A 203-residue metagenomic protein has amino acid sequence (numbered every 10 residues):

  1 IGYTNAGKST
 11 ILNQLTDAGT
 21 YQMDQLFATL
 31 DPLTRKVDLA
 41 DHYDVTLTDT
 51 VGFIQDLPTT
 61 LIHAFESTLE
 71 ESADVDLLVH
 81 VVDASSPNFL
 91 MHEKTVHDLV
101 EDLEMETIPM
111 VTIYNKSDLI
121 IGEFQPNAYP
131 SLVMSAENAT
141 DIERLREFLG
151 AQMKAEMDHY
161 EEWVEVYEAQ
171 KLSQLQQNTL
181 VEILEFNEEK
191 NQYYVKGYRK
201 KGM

Functional and structural regions predicted by a protein language model:
I1-I62, E66-A73: Conserved G1/Walker A P-loop phosphate-binding module
L47, V81, I113: Generic enzyme active-site microenvironment
V51-I54, A84-N88, K116-I121, E137-D141 (+2 more regions): Conserved nucleotide-binding/hydrolysis micro-motifs of P-loop NTPases
L57-T59, N88-E93, I121-Q125: Conserved ATPase-coupling elements of RecA-like P-loop NTPase cores
L61-S86, D102: Inter-motif core of Ras-like GTPase G domains
L90-L103: Amphipathic helical hotspot of TIR/SEFIR-family domains
E106-V111, K116-W163: Canonical P-loop GTPase G-domain recognition
E156-M203: NTP-binding/hydrolysis catalytic cores, primarily Walker-type P-loop NTPases
